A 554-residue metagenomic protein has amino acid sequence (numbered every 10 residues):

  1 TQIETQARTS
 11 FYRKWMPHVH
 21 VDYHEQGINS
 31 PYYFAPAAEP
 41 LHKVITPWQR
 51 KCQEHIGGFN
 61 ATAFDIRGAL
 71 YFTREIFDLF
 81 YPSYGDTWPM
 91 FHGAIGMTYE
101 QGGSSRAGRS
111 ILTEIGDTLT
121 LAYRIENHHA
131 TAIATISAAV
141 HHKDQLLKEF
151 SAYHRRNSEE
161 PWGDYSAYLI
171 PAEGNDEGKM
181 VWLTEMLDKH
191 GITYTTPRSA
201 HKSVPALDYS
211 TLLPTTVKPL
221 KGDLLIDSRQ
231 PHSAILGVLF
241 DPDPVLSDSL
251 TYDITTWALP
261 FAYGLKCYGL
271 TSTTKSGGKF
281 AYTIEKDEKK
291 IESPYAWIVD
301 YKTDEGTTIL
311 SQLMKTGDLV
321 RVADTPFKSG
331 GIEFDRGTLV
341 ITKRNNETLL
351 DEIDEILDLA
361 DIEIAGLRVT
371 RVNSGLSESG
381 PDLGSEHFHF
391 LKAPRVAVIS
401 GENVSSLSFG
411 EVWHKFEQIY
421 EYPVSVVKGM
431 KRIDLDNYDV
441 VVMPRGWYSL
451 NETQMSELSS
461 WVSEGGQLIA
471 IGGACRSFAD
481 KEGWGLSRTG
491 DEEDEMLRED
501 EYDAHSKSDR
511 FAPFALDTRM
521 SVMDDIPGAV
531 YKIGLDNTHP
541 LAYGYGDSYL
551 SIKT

Functional and structural regions predicted by a protein language model:
T1-Q2: Mobile, glycine- and charge-enriched loop segments and immediately flanking short secondary-structure elements within
A7, F11, W15-M16, N29 (+4 more regions): Intrinsic-disorder/low-complexity accessory segments
D22-Q26: Histidine-centered divalent metal-coordination motifs
